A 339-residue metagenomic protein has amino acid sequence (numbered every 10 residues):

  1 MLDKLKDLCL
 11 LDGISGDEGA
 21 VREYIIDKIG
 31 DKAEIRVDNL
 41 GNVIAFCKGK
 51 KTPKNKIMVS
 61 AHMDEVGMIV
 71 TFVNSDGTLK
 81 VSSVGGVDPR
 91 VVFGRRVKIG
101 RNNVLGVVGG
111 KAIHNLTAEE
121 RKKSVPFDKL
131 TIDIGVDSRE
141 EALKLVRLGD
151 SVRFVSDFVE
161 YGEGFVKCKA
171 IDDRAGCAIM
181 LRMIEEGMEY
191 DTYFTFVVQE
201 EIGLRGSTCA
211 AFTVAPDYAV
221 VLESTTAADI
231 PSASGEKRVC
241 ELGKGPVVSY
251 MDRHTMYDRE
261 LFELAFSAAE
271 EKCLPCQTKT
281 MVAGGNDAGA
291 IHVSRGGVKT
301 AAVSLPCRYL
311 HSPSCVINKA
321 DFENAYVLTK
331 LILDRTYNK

Functional and structural regions predicted by a protein language model:
M1-K339: N-terminal hydrophobic/helix-forming segments and targeting peptides
